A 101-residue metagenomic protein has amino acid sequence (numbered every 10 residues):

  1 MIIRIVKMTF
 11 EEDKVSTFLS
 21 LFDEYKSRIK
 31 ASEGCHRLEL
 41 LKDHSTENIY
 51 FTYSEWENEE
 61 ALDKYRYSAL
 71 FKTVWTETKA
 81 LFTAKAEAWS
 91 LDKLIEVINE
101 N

Functional and structural regions predicted by a protein language model:
I2-C35: N-terminal first-folded block
I2-T9, E39-R66: Short, well-ordered beta-strand segments in beta-rich or mixed alpha/beta enzyme and ligand-binding folds
F10-E12, N58, D92-I95: Non-catalytic surface loops within mature trypsin-like serine protease
R28-H36, E55-W89: An amphipathic, aromatic/His-enriched active-site/gating alpha helix that lines ligand/cofactor pockets
E39-T46, T76-N101: Glycine-rich beta-strand-turn "strand-cap" elements at beta-sheet edges
